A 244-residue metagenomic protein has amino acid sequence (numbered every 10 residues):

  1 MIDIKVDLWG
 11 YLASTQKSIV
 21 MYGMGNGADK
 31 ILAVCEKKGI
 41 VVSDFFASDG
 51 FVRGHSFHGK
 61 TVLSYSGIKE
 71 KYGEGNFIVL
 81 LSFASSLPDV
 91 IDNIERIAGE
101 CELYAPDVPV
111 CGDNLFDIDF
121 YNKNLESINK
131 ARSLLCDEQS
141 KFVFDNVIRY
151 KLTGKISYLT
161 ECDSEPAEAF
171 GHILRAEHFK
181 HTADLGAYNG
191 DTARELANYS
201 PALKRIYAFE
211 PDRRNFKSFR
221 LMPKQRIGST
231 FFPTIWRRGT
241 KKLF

Functional and structural regions predicted by a protein language model:
M1-Y22, A28-V42, S48-F244: Phosphate/nucleotide-binding beta-alpha loop and adjacent structural elements of enzyme active sites
